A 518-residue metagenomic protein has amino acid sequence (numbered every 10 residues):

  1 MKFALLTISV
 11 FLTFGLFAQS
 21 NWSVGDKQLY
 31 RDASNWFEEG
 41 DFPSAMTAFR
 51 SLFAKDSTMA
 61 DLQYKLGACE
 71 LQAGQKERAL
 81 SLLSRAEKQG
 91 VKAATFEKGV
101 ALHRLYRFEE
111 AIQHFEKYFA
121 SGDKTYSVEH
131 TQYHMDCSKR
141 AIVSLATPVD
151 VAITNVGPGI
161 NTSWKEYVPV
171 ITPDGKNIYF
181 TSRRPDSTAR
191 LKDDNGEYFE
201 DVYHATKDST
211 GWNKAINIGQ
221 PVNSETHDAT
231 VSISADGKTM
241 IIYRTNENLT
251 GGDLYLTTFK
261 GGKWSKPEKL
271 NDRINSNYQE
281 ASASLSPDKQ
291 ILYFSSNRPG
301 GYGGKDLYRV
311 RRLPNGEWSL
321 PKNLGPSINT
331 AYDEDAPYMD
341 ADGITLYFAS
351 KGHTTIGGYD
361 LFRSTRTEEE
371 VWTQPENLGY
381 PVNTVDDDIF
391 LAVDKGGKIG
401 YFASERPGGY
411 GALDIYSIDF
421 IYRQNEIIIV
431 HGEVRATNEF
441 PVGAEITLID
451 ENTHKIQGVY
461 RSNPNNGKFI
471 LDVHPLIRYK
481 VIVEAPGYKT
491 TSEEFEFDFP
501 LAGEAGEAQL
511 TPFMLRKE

Functional and structural regions predicted by a protein language model:
V24-K55: Alpha-helical segment of the N-proximal tetratricopeptide repeat
K27, Q72, A93, E97 (+4 more regions): Short, conserved micro-motifs composed of acidic
S51-A54, S84-K88, A120: Conserved structural position within tetratricopeptide repeats
